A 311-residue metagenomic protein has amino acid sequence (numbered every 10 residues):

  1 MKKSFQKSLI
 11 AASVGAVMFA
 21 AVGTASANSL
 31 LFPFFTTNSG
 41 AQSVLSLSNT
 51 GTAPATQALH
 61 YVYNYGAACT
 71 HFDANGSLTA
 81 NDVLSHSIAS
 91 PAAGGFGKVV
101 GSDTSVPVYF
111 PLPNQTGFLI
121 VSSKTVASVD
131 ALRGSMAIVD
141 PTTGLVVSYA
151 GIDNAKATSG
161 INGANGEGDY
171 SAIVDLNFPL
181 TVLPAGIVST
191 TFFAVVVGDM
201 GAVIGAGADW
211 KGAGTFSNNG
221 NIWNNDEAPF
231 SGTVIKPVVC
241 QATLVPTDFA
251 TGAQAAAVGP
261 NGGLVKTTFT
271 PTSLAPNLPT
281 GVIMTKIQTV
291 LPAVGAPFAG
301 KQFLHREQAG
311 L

Functional and structural regions predicted by a protein language model:
M1-K7: Positively charged n-region of N-terminal signal peptides that target proteins for export
S4, V14, G23-L311: Gly/Pro-rich, tryptophan- and cysteine-flecked surface segments typical of secreted/extracellular proteins
I10-M18: Hydrophobic helical h-region of N-terminal Sec-dependent signal peptides in bacterial secretory/periplasmic proteins
